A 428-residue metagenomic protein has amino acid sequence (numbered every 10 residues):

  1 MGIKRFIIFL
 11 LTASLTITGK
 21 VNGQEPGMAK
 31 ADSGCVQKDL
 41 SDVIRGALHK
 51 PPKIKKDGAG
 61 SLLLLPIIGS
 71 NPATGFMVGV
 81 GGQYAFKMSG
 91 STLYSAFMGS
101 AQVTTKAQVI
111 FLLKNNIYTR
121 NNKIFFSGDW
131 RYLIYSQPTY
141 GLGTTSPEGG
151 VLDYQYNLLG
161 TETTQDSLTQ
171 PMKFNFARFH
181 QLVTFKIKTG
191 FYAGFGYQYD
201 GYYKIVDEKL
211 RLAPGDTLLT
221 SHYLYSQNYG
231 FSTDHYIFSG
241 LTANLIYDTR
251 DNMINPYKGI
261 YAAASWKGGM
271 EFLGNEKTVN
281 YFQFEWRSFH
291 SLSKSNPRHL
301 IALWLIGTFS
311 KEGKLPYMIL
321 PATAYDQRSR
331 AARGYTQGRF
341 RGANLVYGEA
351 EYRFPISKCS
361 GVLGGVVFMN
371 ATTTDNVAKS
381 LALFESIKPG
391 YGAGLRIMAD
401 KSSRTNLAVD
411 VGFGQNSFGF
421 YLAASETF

Functional and structural regions predicted by a protein language model:
M1-M28: Bacterial Sec-dependent N-terminal signal peptides
E25-I44, K50-P51, P138-S295, A371-V377: Transmembrane beta-strand segments of outer-membrane beta-barrel domains in Gram-negative and organellar OMPs
K50-G60, M88-S95, R120-F125, K186-G190 (+7 more regions): Short loop/turn motifs that connect adjacent beta-strands in outer-membrane beta-barrel proteins
K55-L63, S70-F231, R339, R404-A408 (+1 more regions): Gram-negative/organellar outer-membrane beta-barrel architecture
G60-L62, T74-V78, L93, A107-F111 (+9 more regions): Residues that define the transmembrane beta-barrel architecture of outer-membrane proteins
L64-P66, F97-A101, F126-W130, A193-F195 (+8 more regions): Membrane-embedded beta-strand positions of outer-membrane beta-barrel proteins
F231, L241-N244, R250-K358, V362: C-terminal outer-membrane beta-barrel translocator/porin domains of Gram-negative envelope proteins and their
R353-G390: C-terminal hydrophobic structural anchor segments that stabilize assembly/packing rather than catalytic chemistry
